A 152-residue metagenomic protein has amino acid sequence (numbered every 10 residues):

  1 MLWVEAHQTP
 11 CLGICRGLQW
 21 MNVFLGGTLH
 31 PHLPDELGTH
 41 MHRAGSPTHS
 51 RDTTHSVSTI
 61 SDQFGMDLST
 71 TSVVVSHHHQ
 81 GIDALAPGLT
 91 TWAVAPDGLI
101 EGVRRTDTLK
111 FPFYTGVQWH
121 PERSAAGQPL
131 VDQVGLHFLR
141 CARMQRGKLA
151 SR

Functional and structural regions predicted by a protein language model:
M1-H7, P34-R152: Amide-donor transfer/coupling interface in amidating biosynthetic enzymes
L2-T28: Catalytic nucleophile loop
P31: Acidic/charged, solvent-exposed loop-and-adjacent secondary-structure segments enriched in E/D, K/R, S/T, and G/P
